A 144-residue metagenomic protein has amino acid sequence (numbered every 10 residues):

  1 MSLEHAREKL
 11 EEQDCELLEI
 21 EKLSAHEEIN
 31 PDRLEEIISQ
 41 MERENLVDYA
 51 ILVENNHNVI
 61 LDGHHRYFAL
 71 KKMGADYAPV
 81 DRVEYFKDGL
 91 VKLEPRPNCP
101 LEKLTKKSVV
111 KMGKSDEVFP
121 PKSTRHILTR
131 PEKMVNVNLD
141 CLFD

Functional and structural regions predicted by a protein language model:
M1-N56, Y67-D144: Short, charged/polar connector segments at secondary-structure boundaries
G63: Short, conserved phosphate/pyrophosphate- and ester-handling motifs at nucleotide-, phospho-/glycolipid
